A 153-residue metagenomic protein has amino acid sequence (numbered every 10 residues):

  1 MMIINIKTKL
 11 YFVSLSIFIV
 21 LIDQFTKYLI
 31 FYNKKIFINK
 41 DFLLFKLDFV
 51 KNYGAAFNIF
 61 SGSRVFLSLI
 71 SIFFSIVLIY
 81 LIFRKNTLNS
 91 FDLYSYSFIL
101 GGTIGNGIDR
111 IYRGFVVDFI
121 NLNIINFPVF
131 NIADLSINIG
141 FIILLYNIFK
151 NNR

Functional and structural regions predicted by a protein language model:
M1-R153: Alpha-helical transmembrane bundles and membrane-interface segments of multipass inner-membrane proteins
